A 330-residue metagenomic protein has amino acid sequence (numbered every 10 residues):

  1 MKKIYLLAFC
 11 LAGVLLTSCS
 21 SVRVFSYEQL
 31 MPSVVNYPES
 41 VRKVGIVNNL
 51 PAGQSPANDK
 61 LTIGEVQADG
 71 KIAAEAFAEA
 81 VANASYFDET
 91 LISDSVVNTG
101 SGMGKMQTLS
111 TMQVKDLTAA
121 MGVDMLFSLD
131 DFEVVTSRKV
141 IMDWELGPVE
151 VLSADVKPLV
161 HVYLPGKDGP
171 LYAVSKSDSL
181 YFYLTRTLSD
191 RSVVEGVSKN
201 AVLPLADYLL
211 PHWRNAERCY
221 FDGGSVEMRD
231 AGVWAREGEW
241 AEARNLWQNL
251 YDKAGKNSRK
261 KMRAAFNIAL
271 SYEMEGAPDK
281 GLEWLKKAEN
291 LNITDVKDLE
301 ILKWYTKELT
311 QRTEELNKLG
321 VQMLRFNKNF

Functional and structural regions predicted by a protein language model:
M1-I4: Positively charged n-region of N-terminal signal peptides that target proteins for export
L6-A12, G64: Sec-dependent N-terminal signal peptides
L15-S18: C-terminal motif of bacterial Sec signal peptides marking the signal peptidase cleavage site
S20-S40, H161-K256, R263-A264, I268 (+1 more regions): C-terminal/domain-edge helix-coil "capping" segments
S40, I46-S128, K167, Y172 (+2 more regions): N-terminal segment of the mature soluble domain
P56-T62, V140-I141, T185-T187: Short acidic, glycine/proline-rich loop/turn micro-motifs
S128-L184: Amphipathic beta-strand/beta-sheet edge segments enriched in Tyr/Trp
